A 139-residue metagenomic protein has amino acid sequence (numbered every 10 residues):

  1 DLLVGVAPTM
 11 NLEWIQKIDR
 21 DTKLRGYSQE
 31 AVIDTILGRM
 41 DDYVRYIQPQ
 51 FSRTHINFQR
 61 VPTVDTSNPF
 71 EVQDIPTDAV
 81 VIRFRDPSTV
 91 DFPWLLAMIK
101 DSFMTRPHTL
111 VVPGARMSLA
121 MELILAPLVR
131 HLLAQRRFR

Functional and structural regions predicted by a protein language model:
D1-L3, I18-D19: "Short basic amphipathic alpha-helical interaction patches in structured regions
L2-G5, N57-F58: Short, well-ordered beta-strand core segments
M10-N11, I15-R139: C-terminal accessory "lid"/substrate-recognition subdomains
